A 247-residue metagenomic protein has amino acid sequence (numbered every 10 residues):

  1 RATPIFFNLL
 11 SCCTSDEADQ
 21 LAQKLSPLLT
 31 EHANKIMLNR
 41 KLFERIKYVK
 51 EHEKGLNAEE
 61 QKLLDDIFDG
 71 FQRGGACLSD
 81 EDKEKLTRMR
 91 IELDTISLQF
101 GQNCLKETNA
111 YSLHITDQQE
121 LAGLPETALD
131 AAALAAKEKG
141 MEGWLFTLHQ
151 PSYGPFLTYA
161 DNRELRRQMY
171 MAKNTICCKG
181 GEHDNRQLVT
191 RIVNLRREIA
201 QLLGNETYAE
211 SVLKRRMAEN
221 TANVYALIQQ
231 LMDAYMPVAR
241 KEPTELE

Functional and structural regions predicted by a protein language model:
R1-E247: Zn2+-dependent metallopeptidase catalytic domains
